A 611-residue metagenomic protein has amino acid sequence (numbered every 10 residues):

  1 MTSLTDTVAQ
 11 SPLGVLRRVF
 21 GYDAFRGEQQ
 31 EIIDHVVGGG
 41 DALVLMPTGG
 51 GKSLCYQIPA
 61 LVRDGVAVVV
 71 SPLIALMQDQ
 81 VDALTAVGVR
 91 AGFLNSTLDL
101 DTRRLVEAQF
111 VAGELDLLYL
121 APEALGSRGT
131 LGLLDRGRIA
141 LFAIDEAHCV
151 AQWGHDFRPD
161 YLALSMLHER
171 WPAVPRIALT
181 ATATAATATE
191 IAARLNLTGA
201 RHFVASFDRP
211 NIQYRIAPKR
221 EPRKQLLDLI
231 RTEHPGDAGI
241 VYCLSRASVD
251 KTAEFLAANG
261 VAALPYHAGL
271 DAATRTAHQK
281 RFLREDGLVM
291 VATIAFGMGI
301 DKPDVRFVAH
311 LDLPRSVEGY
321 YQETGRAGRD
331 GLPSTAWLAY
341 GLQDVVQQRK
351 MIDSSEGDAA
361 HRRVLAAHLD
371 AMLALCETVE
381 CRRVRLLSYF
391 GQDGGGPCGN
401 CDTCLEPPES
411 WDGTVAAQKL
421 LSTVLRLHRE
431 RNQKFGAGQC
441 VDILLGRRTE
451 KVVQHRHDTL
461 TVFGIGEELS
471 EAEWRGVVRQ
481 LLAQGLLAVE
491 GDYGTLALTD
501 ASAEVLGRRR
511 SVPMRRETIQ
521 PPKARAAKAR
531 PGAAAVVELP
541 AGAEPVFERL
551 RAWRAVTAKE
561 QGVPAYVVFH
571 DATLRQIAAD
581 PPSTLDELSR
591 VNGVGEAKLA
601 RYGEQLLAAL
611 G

Functional and structural regions predicted by a protein language model:
M1-V15, V364-A366, G395-G611: Accessory DNA-binding and partner-docking regions appended to nucleic-acid-acting proteins, especially the terminal
S3-V19, D23-G27, E31-L43, P47-S53 (+5 more regions): Helicase motor core with emphasis on the C-terminal RecA-like subdomain
V36, I230, F282, C376 (+2 more regions): Short helix-to-turn junction characteristic of helix-turn-helix DNA-binding domains, especially the helix
E233, I300, T378, R431-N432 (+1 more regions): Helix-turn-helix/winged-helix DNA-binding modules
A360-Q392: Short, charged low-complexity linear segments at domain edges
